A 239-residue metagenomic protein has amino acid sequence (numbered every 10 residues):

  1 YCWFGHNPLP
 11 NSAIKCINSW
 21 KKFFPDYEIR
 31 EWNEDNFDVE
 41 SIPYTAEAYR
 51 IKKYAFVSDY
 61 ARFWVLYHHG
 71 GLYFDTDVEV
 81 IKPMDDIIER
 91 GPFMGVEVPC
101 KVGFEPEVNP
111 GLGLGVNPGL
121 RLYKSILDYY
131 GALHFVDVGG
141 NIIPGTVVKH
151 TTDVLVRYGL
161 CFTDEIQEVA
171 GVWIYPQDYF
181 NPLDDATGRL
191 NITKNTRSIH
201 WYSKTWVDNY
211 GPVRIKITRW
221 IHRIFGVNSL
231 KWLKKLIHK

Functional and structural regions predicted by a protein language model:
Y1-S58, T76-K239: Glycosyltransferase-associated regions of secretory-pathway enzymes, highlighting luminal stem/catalytic domains
Y60-G71: Small-residue hinge/turn detector
